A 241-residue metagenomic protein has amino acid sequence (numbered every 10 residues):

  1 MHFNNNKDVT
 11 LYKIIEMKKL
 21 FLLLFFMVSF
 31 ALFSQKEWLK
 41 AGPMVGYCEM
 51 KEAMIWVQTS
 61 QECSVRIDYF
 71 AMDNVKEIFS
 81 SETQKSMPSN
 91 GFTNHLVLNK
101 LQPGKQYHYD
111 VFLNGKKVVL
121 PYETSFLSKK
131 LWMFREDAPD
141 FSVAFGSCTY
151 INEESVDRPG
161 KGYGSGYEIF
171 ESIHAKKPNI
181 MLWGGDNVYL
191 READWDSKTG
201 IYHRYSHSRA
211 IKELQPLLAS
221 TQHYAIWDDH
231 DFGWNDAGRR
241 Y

Functional and structural regions predicted by a protein language model:
M1-W38: Bacterial Sec-dependent N-terminal signal peptides
Q35-Y241: Divalent metal-dependent phosphoesterase catalytic cores across multiple superfamilies
